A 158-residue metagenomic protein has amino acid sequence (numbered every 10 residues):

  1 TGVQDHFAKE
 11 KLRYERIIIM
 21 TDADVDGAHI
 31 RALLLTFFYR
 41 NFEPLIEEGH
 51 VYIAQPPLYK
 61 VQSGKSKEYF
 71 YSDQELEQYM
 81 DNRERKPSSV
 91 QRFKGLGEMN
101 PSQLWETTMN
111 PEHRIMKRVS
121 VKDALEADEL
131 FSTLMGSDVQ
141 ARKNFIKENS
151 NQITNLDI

Functional and structural regions predicted by a protein language model:
T1-I158: Conserved phosphate-chemistry cores used by DNA topoisomerases
